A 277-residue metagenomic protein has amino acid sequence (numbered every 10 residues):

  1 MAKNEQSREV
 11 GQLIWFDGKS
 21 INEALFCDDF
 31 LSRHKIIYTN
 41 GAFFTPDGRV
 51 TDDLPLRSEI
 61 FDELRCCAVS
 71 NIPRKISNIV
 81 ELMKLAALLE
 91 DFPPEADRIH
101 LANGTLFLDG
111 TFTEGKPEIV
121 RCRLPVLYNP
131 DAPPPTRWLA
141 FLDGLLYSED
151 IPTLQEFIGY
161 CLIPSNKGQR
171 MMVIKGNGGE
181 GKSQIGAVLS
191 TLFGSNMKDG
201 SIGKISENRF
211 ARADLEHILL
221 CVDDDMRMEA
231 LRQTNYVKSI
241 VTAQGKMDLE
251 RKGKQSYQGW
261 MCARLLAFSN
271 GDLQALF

Functional and structural regions predicted by a protein language model:
M1-E9, A42-N71: Short, small/acidic-rich helices and loops at N termini and domain boundaries of DNA replication/processing enzymes
M1-T39, T45-P46: Extended non-catalytic interaction/regulatory regions in multidomain proteins
G11-L25, V69-L106: Extended, Lys/Arg-enriched charged tracts that mediate electrostatic binding to polyanionic substrates
L31-S58, F92-E95, I99-L219: P-loop NTPase catalytic core of nucleic-acid-dependent motor ATPases
A87-P94, K167, M247-E250: Active-site phosphate-binding and catalytic loops of NTP-dependent enzymes
A211-Q258: Conserved nucleotide-sensing/catalytic segment adjacent to the nucleotide-binding pocket in NTP-handling enzymes
C221-D223, A263-N270: Structural recognition of the conserved hydrophobic beta-strand(s) that form the central parallel beta-sheet of P-loop
L273-F277: Short regulatory helix/loop adjacent to the ATP-binding pocket of P-loop NTPases
